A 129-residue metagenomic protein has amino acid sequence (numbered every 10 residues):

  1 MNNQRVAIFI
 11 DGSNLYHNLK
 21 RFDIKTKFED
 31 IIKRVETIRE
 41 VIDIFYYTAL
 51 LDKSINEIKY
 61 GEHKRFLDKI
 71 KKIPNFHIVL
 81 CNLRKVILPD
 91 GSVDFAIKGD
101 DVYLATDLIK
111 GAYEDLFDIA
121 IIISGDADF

Functional and structural regions predicted by a protein language model:
M1-A96: Domain-level signal for Mg2+-assisted phosphodiester chemistry and nucleotide/NA-binding surfaces in nucleic-acid
K72-F129: Nuclease catalytic cores that cleave nucleic-acid phosphodiester bonds, predominantly acidic two-metal-ion
